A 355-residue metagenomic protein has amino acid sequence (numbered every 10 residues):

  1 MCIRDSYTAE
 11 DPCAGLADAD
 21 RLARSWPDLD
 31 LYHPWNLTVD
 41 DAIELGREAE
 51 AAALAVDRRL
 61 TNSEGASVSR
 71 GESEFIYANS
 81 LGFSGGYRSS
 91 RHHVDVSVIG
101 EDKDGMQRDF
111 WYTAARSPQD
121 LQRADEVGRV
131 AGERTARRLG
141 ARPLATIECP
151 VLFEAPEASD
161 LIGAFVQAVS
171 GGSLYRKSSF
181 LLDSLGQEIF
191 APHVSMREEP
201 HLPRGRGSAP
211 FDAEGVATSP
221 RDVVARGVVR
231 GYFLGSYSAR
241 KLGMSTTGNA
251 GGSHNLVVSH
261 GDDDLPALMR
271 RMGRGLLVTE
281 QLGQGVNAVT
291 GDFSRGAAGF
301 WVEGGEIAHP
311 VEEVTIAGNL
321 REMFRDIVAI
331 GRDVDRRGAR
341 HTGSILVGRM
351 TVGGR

Functional and structural regions predicted by a protein language model:
M1-A209, A213-V216, A225-V228, E306 (+2 more regions): Active-site bordering "gate/hinge" segments that shape substrate access to catalytic or cofactor-binding pockets
W26, L182-R355: Dual-mode signal for accessory low-complexity, basic/Gly-rich regions
